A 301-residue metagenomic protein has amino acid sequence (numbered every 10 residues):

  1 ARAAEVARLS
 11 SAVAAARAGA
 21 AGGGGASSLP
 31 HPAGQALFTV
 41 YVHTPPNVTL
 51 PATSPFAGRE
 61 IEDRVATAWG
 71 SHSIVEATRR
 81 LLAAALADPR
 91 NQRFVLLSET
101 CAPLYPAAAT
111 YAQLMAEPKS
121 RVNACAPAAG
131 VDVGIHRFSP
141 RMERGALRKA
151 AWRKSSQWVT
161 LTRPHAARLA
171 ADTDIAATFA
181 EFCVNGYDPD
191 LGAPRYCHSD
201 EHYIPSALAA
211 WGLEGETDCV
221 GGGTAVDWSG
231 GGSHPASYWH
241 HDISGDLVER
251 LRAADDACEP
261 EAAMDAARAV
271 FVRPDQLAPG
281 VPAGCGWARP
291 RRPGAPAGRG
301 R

Functional and structural regions predicted by a protein language model:
A1-R301: ER/Golgi luminal nucleotide-sugar-dependent glycosyltransferases, focusing on the catalytic module
